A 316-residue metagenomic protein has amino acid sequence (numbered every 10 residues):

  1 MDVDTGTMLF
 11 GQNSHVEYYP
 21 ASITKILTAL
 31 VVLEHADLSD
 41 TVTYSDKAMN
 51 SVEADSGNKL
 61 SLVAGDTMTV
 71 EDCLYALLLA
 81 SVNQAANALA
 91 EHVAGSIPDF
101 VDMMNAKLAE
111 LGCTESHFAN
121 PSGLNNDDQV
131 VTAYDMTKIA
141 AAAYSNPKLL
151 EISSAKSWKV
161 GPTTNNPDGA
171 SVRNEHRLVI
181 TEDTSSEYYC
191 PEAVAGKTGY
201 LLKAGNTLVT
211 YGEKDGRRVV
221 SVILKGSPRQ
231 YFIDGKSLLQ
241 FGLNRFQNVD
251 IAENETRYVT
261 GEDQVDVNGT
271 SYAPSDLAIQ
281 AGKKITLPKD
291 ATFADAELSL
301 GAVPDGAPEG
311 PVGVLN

Functional and structural regions predicted by a protein language model:
M1-Y134, K138-P147: Active-site-adjacent loops and short helices of periplasmic peptidoglycan-processing enzymes
C113-T114, D128-V130, Y134-D135, A140-N316: Domain-terminus/edge residues, biased toward the C-terminal soluble/receptor-binding domains of extracytoplasmic
